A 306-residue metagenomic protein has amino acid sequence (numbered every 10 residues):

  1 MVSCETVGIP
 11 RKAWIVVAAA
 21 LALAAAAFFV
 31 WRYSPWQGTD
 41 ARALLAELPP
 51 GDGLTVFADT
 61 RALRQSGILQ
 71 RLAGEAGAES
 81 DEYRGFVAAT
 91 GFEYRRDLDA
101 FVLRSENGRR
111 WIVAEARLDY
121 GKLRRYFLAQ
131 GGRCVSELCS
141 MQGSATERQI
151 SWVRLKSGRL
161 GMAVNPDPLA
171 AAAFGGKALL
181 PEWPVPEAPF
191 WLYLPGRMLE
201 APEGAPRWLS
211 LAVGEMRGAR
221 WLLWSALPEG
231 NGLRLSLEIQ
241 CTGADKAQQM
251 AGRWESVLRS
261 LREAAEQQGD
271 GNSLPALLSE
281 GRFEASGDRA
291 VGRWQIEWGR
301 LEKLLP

Functional and structural regions predicted by a protein language model:
M1-P10: N-terminal Lys/Arg-rich, disordered targeting/topogenic segments
W14-W31: Hydrophobic membrane-insertion alpha-helices, especially the h-region of bacterial N-terminal signal peptides
R32-G132, S151, R159, P228-G230: Long, low-complexity, Ser/Thr/Gly/Pro-rich intrinsically disordered segments that act as flexible linkers and assembly
F57, V113, M162-V164, S236-E238 (+1 more regions): Beta-strand residues in well-ordered beta-sheet regions across diverse protein folds
R61, E106-G108, A116-D119, S157-G158 (+3 more regions): Solvent-exposed coil/turn segments that connect beta secondary-structure elements in extracytoplasmic/periplasmic
R64-I68, G74-R95, R133-L233, A244-M250 (+1 more regions): An internal, short helix-loop-strand segment that often contains or flanks glycine-aspartate motifs
D119-K156, E255-E284: Short Gly/Thr-rich strand-loop-strand
G218-P306: Extracytoplasmic/luminal low-complexity segments enriched in Pro/Gly and acidic/polar residues that act as flexible
